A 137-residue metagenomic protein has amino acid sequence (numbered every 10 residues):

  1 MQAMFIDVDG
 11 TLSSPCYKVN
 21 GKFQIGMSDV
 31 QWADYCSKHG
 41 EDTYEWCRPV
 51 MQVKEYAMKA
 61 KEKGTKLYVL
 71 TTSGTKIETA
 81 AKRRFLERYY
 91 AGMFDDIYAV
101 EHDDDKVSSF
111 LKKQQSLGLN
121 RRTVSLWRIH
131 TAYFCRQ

Functional and structural regions predicted by a protein language model:
M1-A3, T65-K66, R121-V124: Short coil/turn segments at beta-strand junctions that form active-site/ligand-binding loops
M1-E45: Active-site neighborhood of HAD-like aspartate-dependent phosphohydrolases
D7, L70-T72, W127: Short hydrophobic segments within beta-strands
L12-C16, K63, L67, K76-A80 (+2 more regions): Short catalytic/ligand-binding loop motif for oxyanion handling, primarily in non-cytosolic enzymes, centered on
Y44, R48, V53-L86: Substrate-recognition element of Asp-dependent hydrolases with the DxDx(T/V) motif
Y68-T75, R83, Y89-S109: A short, structured active-site edge motif that brings together acidic residues
A81-Y90, L111-L117, C135-Q137: Short, aromatic/basic amphipathic alpha-helical patches
V100, D105-A132: Conserved Lys-Pro-Asp/Glu-containing loop-to-beta segment of HAD-superfamily phosphomonoesterases, centered on
